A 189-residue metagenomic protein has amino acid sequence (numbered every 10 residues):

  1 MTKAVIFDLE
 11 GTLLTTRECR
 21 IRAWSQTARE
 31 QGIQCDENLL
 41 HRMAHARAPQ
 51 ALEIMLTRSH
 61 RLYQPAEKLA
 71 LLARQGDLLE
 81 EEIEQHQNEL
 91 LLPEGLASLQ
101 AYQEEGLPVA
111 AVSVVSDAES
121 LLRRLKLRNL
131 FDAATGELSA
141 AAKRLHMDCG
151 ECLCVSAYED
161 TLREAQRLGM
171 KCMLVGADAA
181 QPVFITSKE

Functional and structural regions predicted by a protein language model:
M1-T2, L96, Q100-Q103, S116-E189: Asp-based, Mg2+/Mn2+-dependent phosphohydrolase catalytic module
T2-P93, S116: N-terminal helical cap/lid subdomain that shapes the substrate entry/recognition surface in HAD-like hydrolases
L13, L91, A111, C154-V155: Conserved SAM-binding loop
L13, R47, G106, K126 (+1 more regions): Conserved functional loop/turn residues at catalytic and ligand-binding sites
W24, E37, H41, E53 (+8 more regions): A generic "cationic amphipathic patch" detector
E81-A111, S139: Short, acidic loop-to-helix structural element flanking the phosphoryl-transfer center in phosphate-processing enzymes
